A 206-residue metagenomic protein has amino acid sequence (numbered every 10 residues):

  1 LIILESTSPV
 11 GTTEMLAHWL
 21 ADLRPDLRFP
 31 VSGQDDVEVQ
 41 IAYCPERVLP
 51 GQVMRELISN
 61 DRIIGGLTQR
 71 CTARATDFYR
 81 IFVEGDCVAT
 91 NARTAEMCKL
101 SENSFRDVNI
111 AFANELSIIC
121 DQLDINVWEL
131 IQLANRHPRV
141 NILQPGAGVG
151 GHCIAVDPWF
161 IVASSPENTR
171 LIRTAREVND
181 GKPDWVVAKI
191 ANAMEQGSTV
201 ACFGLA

Functional and structural regions predicted by a protein language model:
L1-A206: Structural/interface elements that position substrates and couple domains in central-metabolism enzymes
